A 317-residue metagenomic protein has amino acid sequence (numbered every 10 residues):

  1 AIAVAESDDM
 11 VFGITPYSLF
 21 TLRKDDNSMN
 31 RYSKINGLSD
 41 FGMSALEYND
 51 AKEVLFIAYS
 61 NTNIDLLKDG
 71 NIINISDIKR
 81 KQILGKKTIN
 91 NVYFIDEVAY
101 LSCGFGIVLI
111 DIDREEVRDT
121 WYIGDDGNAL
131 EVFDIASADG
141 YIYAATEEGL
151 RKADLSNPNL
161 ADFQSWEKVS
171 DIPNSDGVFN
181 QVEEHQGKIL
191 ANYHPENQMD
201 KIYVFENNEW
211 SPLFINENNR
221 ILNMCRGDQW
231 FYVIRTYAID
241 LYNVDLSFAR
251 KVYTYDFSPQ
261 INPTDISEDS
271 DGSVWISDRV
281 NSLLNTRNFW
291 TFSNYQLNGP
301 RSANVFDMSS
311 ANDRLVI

Functional and structural regions predicted by a protein language model:
A1-F20: N-terminal targeting signals for Sec/Tat export/insertion, comprising classic cleavable signal peptides
A1-S7, S33-A51, S76-I95, D119-A138 (+4 more regions): Short coil-to-beta transitions that initiate beta-strands within beta-rich domains
M10-G13, V54-I57, V98-L101, Y141-A144 (+4 more regions): Conserved beta-propeller blade signature
I14-K34: Beta-propeller domains
Y17-F20, S60-I64, F105-V108, E147-R151 (+4 more regions): Loop/turn residues immediately N-terminal
K24-N27, K68-N71, D111-E115, L155-N159 (+3 more regions): Short loop/turn segments that connect beta-strands within beta-propeller blades
N49-I107, I112: A generic tandem-repeat structural signature
